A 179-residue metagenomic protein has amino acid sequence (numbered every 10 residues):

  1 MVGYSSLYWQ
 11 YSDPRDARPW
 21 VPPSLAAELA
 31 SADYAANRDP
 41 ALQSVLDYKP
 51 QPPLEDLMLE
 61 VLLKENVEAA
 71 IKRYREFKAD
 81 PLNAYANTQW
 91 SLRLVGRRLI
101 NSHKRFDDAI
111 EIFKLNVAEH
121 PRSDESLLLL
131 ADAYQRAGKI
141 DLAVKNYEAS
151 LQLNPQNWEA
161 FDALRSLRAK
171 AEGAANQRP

Functional and structural regions predicted by a protein language model:
M1-N87: C-terminal "post-core" interaction segments
Q89, D124-E125, W158-E159: Helix-start (N-cap) detector for alpha-helical repeat units in TPR-like alpha-solenoids, especially tetratricopeptide
R97-R98, D132-Q135, S166: Residue-level recognition of tetratricopeptide repeat
S102-H103, A137, A171: Structural motif corresponding to the intra-repeat A-B loop/turn of tetratricopeptide repeats
N116, A149-S150: Canonical positions in the second alpha-helix
